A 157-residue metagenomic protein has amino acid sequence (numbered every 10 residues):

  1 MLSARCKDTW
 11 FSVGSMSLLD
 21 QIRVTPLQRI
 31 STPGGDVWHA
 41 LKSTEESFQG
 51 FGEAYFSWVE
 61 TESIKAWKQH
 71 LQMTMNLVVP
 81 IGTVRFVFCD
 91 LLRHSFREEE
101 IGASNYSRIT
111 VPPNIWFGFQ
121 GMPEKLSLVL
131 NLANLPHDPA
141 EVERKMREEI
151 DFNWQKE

Functional and structural regions predicted by a protein language model:
M1-R108, M122-E157: Non-catalytic, conserved peripheral segments adjacent to functional cores
F117: Glycine-centered loop/turn positions within well-structured domains that cap or flank conserved ligand/cofactor-binding
